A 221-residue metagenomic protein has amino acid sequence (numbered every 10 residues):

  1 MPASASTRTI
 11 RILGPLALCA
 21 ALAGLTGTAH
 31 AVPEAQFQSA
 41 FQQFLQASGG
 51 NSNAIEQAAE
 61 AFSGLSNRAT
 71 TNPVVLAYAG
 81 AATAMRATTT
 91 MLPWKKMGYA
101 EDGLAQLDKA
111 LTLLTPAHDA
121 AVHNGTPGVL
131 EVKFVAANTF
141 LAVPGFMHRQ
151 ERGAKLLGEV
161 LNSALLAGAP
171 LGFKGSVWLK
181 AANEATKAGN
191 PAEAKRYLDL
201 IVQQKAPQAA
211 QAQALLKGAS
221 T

Functional and structural regions predicted by a protein language model:
L13-G24: Bacterial N-terminal signal peptides
A29-L65, Y78: N-terminal leader/linker segments that initiate helical-solenoid repeat arrays
P33-F37, I55, P73, A77-G80 (+3 more regions): Start-of-helix signal in alpha-solenoid helical-repeat scaffolds, especially tetratricopeptide repeats
F44-G49, M85-W94, H118, T139-M147 (+1 more regions): Short coil/turn linking the two alpha-helices of tandem helical-hairpin repeats
A47-S63, K96-P116, M147-E159: Helix-turn-helix repeat elements of alpha-solenoid scaffolds
S63-V75, D108-V129, N162-G172: Flexible helix-coil transition and linker loops at the boundaries of alpha-helical arrays
A79, R86, A136, F140 (+3 more regions): Structural register within alpha-helical repeat arrays
L171-T221: Terminal, low-structured helical/coil segments at or just beyond the last alpha-helical repeat
